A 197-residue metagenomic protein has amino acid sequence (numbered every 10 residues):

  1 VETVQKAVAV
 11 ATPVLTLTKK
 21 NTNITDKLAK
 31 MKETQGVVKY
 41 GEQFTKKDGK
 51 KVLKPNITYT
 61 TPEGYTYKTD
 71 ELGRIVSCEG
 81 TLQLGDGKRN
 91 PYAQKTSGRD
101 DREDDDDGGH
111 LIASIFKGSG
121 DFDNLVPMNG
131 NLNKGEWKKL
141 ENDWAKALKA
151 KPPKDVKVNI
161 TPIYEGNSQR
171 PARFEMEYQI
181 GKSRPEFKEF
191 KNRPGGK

Functional and structural regions predicted by a protein language model:
V1-Y59: Long, low-complexity, intrinsically disordered regions
K51-L53, I57-K197: Domain-level detector of nuclease and nuclease-like folds in predominantly extracellular/periplasmic contexts
